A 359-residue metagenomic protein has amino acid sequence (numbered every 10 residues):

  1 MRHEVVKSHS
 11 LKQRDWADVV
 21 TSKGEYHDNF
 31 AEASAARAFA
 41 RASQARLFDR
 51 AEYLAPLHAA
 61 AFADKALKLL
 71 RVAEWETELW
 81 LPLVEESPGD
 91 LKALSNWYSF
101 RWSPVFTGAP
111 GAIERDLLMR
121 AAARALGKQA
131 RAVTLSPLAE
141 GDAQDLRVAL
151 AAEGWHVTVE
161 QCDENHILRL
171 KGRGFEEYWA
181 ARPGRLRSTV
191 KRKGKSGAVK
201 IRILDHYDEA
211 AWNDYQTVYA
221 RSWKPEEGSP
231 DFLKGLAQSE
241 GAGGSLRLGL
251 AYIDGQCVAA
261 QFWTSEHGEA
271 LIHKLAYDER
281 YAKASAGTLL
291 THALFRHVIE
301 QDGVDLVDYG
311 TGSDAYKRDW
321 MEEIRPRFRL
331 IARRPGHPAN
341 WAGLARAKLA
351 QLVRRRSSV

Functional and structural regions predicted by a protein language model:
M1-D18, A332-V359: Membrane-proximal basic amphipathic "stem/tether" segments
H3-L91, P137-N165, L170-K283: A conserved beta-strand-loop-helix scaffold within acyl/acetyltransferase catalytic domains
L47-F48, W223, E227, L306 (+2 more regions): Secondary-structure boundary/capping signal
E86-Q161, H267-I324: Acyl-donor binding region in acyl/amide transferases
G108, L170, D205, I331-R334: Residues at the C-termini of beta-strands that transition into short coil/loop
A112-E114, E164-L168, K195-K200, D231-K234 (+6 more regions): Short C-terminal domain-edge/linker segments immediately following a structured domain
L248-A251, I299-D302, D308-A342, A350-R356: Extended, composition-driven regions rather than compact fold-specific motifs
